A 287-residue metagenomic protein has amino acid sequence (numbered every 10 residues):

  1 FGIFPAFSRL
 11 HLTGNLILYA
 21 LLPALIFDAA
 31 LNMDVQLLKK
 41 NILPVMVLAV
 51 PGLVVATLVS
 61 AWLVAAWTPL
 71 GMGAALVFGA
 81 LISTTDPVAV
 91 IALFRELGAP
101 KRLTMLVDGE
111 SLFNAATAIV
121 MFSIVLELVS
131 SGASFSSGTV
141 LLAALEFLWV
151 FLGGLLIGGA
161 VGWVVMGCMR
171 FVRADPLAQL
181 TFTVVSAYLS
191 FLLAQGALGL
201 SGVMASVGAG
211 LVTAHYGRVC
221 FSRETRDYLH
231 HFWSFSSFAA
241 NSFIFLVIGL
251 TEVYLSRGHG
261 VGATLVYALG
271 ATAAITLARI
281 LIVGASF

Functional and structural regions predicted by a protein language model:
F1-F287: Transmembrane helical cores of multi-pass secondary ion antiporters/exchangers
